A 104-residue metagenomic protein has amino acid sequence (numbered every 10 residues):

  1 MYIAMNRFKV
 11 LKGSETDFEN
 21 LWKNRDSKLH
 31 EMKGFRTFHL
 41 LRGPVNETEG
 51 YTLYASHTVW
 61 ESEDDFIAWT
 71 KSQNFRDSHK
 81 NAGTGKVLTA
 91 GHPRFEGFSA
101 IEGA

Functional and structural regions predicted by a protein language model:
I3-F8: Active-site-flanking beta-strand signature of metal-NTP-handling nucleotidyl enzymes and homologous cyclase-like
K9, L41, H57-V59: Short hydrophobic/aromatic beta-strand micro-patches that form the beta-sheet surface supporting nucleotide- or nucleic
V10-F18: Short, surface-exposed ligand-recognition loops at beta-strand->loop->(often short) alpha-helix junctions that present
W22, D26: Short amphipathic alpha-helical/adjacent loop interface patches that line ligand and macromolecule-binding sites
S27-R36, Y51, V59-E96: An amphipathic, aromatic/His-enriched active-site/gating alpha helix that lines ligand/cofactor pockets
L41, E96-F98: Solvent-exposed beta-strand sheet faces enriched in polar/charged residues
P44-E49: Acidic pyrophosphate-coordinating catalytic loop
F98-A104: Short, low-order "capping/linker" segments at domain edges
